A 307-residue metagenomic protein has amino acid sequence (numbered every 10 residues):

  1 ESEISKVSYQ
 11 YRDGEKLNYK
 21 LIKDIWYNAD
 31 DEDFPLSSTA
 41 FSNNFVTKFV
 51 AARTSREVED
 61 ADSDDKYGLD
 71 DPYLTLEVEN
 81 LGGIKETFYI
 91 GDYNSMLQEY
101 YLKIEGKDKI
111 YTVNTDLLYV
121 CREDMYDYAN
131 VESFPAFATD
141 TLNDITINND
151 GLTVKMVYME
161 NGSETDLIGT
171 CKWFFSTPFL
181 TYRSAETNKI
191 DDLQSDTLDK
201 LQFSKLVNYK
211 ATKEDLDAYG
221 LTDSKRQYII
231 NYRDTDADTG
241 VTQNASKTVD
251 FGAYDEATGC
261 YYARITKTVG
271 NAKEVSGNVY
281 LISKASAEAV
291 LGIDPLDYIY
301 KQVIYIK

Functional and structural regions predicted by a protein language model:
E1-K307: Soluble, acidic/polar mature domains that operate outside membranes
